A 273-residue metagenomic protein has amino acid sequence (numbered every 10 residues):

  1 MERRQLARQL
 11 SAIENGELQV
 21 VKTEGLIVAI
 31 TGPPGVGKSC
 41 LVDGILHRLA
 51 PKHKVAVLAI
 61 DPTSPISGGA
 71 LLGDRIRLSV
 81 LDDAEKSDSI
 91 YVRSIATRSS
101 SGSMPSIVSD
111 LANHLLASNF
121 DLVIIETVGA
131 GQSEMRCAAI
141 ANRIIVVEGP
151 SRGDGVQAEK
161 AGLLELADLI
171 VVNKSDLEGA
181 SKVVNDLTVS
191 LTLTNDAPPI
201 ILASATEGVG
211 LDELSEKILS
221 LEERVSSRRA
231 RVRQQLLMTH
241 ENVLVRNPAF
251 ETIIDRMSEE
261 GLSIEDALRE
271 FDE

Functional and structural regions predicted by a protein language model:
M1-V36, I45-S133, I140-R143: Nucleotide-state-sensitive switch-loop elements of NTP-binding domains
R3-L6, E213-E273: Long, well-ordered amphipathic alpha-helical subdomains in the mid-to-C-terminal portions of large enzyme subunits
L41: Hydrophobic positions on the alpha1 helix immediately C-terminal to the Walker A/P-loop
P62-P65, T97-R98, G129-Q132, P150-D154 (+2 more regions): Conserved nucleotide-binding/hydrolysis micro-motifs of P-loop NTPases
L72-L78, A141-N142, L163-L164, T188-S190 (+1 more regions): Short, hinge-like loop/turn segments at secondary-structure boundaries
M104, V128-C137, G155-A158, G179-V183: Conserved ATPase-coupling elements of RecA-like P-loop NTPase cores
N113, A117, Q132-S151, A161-V171: Inter-motif core of Ras-like GTPase G domains
L169, S175-E222: Canonical P-loop GTPase G-domain recognition
